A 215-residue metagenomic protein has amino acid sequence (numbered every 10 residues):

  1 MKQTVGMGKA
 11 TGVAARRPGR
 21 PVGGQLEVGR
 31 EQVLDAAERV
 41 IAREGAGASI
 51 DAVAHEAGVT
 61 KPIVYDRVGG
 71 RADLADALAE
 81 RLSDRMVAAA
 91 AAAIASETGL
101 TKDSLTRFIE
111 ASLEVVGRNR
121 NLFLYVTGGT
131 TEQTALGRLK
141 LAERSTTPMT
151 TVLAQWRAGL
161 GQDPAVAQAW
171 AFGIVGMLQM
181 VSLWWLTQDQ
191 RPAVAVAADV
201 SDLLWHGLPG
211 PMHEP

Functional and structural regions predicted by a protein language model:
M1-E56, A72-D76: Basic, helix-initiating cap at the start of DNA-binding domains
E27-E38, A42, A46-G47, R67-A91 (+3 more regions): An amphipathic alpha-helix adjacent to DNA-recognition modules
R30, I50, A72, D76 (+5 more regions): Short, structured helix-loop boundary elements
A57-V68: Short hydrophobic/aromatic patch on the recognition helix
D73, R107, E114-T151, R157 (+3 more regions): Short secondary-structure transition hinges
A77, A92-R118, I174, A197: Hydrophobic alpha-helical connector segments
V115-R118, T151, Q155, A171-R191 (+1 more regions): Amphipathic C-terminal alpha-helical segment
Q133-A158, Q168-G176, A195-A198, D202-H206: Amphipathic alpha-helical packing segments from all-alpha helical-bundle domains
